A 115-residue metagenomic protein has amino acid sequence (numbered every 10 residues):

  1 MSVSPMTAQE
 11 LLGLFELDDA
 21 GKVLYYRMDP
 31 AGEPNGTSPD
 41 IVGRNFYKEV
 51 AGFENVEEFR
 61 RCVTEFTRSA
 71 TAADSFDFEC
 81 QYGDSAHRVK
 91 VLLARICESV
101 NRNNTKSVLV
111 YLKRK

Functional and structural regions predicted by a protein language model:
M1-A31: Sensory modules in modular signal-transduction proteins
A20-Y25, D29-K115: Sensory/regulatory domains in signal-transduction proteins
